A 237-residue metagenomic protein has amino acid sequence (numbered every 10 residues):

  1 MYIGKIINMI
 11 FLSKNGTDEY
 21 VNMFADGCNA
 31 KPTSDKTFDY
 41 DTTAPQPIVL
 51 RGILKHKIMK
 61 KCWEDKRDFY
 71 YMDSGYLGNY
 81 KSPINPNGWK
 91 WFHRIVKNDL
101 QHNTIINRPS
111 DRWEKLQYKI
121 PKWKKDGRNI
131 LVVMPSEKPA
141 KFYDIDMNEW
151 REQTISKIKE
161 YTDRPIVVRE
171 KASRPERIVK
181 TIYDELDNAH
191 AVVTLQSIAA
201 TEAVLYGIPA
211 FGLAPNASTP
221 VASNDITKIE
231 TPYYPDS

Functional and structural regions predicted by a protein language model:
M1-P47, G52, H56, K138-P139: N-terminal pre-catalytic "stem/leader" segment of glycosyltransferase-like enzymes
Y2-I6, F38-P47, W63-D65, P121-G127 (+2 more regions): Flexible, charged surface loops at secondary-structure boundaries
F11-N15, M134, K138, D146-Y183: Catalytic donor nucleotide-activated moiety binding site of glycosyltransferases and closely related
D35-D41, K159-F211, P215-S218: Donor nucleotide-activated moiety binding/catalytic core segment of transferases that use nucleotide-activated donors
K36-M72, A189-L195: Short, well-ordered secondary-structure micro-motifs within conserved domains or adaptor modules
L54-I84, E152-Q153, A203-T219: A short, gly/pro- and small-residue-rich
M72-Y76, G127-P139, R169-K171, P215: Short loop/turn segments at strand-loop or loop-helix junctions that form parts of catalytic or ligand-binding pockets
P83-G127, P220-S237: Leloir-type glycosyltransferase catalytic cores
